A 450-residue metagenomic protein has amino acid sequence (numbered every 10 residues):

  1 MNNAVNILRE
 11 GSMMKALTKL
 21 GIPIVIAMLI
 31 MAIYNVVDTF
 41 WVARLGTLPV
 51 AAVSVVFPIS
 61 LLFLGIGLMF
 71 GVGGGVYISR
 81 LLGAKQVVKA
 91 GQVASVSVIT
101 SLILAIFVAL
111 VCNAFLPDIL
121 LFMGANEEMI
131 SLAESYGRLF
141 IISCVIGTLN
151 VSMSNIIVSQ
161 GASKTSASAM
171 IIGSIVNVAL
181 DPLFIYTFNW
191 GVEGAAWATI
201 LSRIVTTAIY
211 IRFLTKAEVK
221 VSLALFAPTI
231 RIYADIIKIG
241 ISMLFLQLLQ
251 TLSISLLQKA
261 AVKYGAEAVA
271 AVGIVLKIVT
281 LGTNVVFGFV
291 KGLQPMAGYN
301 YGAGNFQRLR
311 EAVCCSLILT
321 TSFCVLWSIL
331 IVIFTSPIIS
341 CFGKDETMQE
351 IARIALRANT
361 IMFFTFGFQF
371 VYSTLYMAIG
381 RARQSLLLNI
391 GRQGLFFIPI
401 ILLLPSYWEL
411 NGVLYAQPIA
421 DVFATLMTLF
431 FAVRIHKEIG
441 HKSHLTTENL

Functional and structural regions predicted by a protein language model:
M1-G21, I78-S143, T187-I241, A297-M362 (+1 more regions): Short alpha-helical transmembrane segments in multi-pass integral membrane proteins
E10, M14-I33, V37, I59-I66 (+7 more regions): Residue-level signal for short hydrophobic patches within transmembrane helices of multi-pass membrane transporters
K19-D38, L139, N150, G173 (+3 more regions): Transmembrane helical elements of multi-pass membrane transporters/channels
L29, I33-A51, L120-E127, L183-W190 (+4 more regions): Helix-terminus/linker motif at the lipid-water interface of multi-pass membrane proteins
I30, Y34, F63-G67, F107 (+11 more regions): Residue-level hotspots within pore-lining transmembrane alpha-helices of multi-pass secondary transporters
V42-L61, E127-L132, V192-A195, I232-I239 (+5 more regions): Interfacial/gating helices of multi-pass transporter permease domains
V50-L110, G147-S166, A271-I329, I333-T335 (+1 more regions): Small-residue-rich hydrophobic transmembrane alpha-helices
G71, F140-V158, S166-S174, A195-A208 (+4 more regions): Short runs within selected transmembrane alpha-helices of multi-pass transporters and secretion channels
